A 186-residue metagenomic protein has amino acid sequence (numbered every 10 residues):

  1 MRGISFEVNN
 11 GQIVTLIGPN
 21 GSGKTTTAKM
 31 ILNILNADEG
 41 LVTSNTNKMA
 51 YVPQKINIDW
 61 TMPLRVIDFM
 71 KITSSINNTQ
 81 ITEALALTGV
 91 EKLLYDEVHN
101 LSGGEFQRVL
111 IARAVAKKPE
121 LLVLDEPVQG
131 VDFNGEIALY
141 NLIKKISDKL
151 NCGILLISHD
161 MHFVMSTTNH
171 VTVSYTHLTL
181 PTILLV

Functional and structural regions predicted by a protein language model:
I17-P19: The feature captures the beta-strand-to-loop junction immediately N-terminal to the Walker
N78-Y95: Conserved ABC ATPase "signature" region
E97-L101, E105: Conserved ABC ATPase signature
K118: Conserved catalytic motifs of ABC-family nucleotide-binding domains
L122-E126: Catalytic Walker B motif of ABC-type/P-loop ATPase nucleotide-binding domains
S158-H159: H-loop/switch region of ABC-family ATPase nucleotide-binding domains
T176-T182: Conserved small/polar residues in nucleotide/adenosyl-binding loops
